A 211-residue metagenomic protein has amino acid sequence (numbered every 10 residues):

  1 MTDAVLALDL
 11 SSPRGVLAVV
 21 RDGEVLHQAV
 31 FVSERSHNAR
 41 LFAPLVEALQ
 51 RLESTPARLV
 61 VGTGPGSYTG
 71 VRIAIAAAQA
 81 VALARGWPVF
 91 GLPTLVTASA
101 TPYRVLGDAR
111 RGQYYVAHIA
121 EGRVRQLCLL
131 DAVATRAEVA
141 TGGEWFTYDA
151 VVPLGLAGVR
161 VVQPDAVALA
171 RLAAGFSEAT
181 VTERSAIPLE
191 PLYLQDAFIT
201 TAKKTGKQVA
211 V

Functional and structural regions predicted by a protein language model:
M1-V25, E34-R40, F90-V211: Oxyanion-binding and handling regions
D9, P56-V60, G64, P164: N-terminal hydrophobic or amphipathic segments with adjacent small-residue motifs that include Sec signal peptides
R40-A43, R72, A76, A80 (+2 more regions): Short amphipathic alpha-helical face segments that pack within enzyme cores and frequently flank/anchor catalytic
L45-R58, E138-A140: Phosphate/pyrophosphate-binding loops at sites that engage ATP/ADP/AMP, CoA/4′-phosphopantetheine, polyphosphate
E47, Q79, L83, G175 (+1 more regions): Short, well-ordered alpha-helices that flank and scaffold nucleotide-derived cofactor binding pockets
R58-P88: DPxDG-like acidic metal-binding loop motif
